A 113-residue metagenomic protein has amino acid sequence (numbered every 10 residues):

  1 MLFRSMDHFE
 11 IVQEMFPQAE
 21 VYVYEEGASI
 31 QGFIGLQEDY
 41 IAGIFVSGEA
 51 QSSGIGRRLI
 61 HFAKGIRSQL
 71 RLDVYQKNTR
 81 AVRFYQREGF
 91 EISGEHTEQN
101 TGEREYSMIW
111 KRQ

Functional and structural regions predicted by a protein language model:
M1-L2: Short, small-residue-biased leader/transition segments that mark boundaries at the very start of proteins
A19-G32: Conserved beta-hairpin
I34-A42: Conserved donor-binding loop and adjoining core beta-sheet/short helix segment in diverse acyl/aminoacyl transferases
I41-Q51, V74-Y75: A short, internal acetyl-CoA/4′-phosphopantetheine-binding micro-motif in the GNAT/acyltransferase core
S52-G65, R83-R87: Conserved acetyl-CoA-binding loop-helix of GNAT-fold acetyltransferases
G65-K77: Conserved GNAT acetyl-CoA-binding A-motif
D73-Y75, E91-S107: Conserved catalytic-core motifs of GNAT/GCN5-like acyltransferases
